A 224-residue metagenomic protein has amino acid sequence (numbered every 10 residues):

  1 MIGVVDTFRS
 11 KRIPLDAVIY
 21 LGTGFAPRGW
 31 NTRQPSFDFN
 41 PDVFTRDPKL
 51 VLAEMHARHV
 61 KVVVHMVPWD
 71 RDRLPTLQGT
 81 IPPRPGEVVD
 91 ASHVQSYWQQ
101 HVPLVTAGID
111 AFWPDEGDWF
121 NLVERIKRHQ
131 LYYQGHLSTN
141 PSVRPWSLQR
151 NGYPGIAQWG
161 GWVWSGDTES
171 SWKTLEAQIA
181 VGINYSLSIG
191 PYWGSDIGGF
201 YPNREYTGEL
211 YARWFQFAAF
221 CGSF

Functional and structural regions predicted by a protein language model:
M1-F224: Catalytic-domain carbohydrate-binding cleft regions of carbohydrate-active enzymes
